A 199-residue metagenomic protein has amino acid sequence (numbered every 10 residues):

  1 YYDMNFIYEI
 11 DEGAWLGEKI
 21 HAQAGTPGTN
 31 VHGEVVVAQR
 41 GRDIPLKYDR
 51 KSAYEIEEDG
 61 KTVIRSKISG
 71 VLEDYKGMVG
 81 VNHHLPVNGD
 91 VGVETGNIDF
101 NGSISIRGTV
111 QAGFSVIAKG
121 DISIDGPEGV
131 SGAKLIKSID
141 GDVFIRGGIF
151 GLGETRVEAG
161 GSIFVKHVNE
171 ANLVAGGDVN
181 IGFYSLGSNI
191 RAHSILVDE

Functional and structural regions predicted by a protein language model:
Y1-D90, T95: Long, low-complexity, mixed-charge
V71-E199: Extended, compositionally simple hydrophobic/Ser/Thr-rich segments that build repetitive fibrous architectures
